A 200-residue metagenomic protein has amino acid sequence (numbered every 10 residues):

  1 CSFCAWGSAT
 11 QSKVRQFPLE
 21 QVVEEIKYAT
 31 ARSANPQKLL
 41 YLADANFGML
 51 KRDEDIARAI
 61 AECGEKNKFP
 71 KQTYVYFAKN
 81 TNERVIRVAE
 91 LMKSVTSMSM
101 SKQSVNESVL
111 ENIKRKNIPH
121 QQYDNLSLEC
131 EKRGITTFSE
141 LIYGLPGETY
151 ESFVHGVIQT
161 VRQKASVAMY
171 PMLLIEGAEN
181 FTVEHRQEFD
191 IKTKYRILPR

Functional and structural regions predicted by a protein language model:
C1-E20: Canonical Radical SAM [4Fe-4S] cluster-binding loop centered on the CxxxCxxC motif and its immediate flanking residues
F3-W6, P36-L40, N106-E107, I135-T136 (+2 more regions): Short acidic (Asp/Glu) and glycine-rich catalytic loops that position anionic groups and cofactors
A5, K93, G134, K164-A165: Residue-level detector of structured alpha->beta connecting loops
P18, D55-A61, K114-I118, S152-V157 (+1 more regions): Short secondary-structure boundary/capping segments
V23-F138, Y143-L145: Conserved SAM/AdoMet-binding glycine-rich loop
K51, S108-K114, P146-E151, Q163-R200: Flexible glycine/acidic-rich beta-alpha junction loops that bind and position SAM and/or redox cofactors in anaerobic
V85-A89, P146-R162: Catalytic cores of alpha/beta
T137, I142-L145, V157-V161, V167: Conserved catalytic-core segments centered on acid/base and nucleophilic motifs
